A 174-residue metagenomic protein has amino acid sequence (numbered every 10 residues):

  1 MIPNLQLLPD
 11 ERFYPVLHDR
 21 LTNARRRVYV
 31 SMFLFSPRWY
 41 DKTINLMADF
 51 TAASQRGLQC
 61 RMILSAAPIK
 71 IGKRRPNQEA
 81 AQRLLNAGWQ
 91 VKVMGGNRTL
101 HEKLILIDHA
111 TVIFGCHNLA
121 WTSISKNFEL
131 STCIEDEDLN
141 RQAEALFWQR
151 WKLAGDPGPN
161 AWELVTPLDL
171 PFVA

Functional and structural regions predicted by a protein language model:
M1, L84-K92: Short Pro/Gly-enriched beta-strand edge/turn motifs at strand-loop
M1-E11, M32-S36: Acidic/glycine-enriched edge-of-secondary-structure segments
Q6-L8, Q90-M94: General small-molecule cofactor/ligand-binding pocket signal
V16: Short acidic active-site motifs
L21-T22, L106-I107: A short, aliphatic-rich alpha-helical micro-motif
N23-A87: Primarily the HKD phosphodiesterase
G96-T99, S125: Short solvent-exposed loop/turn micro-motifs enriched in small/polar/acidic residues
I107-A174: Signature of lipid phosphatidyltransferase scaffolds
